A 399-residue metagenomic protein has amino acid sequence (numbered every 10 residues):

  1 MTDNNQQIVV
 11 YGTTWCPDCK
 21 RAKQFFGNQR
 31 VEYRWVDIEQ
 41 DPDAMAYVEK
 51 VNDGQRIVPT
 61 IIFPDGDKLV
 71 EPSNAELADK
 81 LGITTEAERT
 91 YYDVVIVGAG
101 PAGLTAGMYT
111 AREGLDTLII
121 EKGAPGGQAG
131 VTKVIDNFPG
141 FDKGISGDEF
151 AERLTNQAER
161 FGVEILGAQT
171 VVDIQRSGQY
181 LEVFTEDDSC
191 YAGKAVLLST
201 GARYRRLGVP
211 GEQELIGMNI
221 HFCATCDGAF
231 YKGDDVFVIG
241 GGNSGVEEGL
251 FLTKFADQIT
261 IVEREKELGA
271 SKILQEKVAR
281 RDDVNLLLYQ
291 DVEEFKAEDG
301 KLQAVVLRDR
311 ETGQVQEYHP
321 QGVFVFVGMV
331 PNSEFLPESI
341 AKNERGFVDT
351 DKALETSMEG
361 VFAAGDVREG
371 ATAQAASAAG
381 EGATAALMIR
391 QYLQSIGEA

Functional and structural regions predicted by a protein language model:
T2-I8, T13-P17, R21-Q40, V95-F161 (+3 more regions): Beta1-alpha1 glycine-rich phosphate/pyrophosphate-binding loop at the start of Rossmann-like nucleotide-binding domains
N4-Q7, Y91-D93, A168, K232-D234 (+3 more regions): Phosphate-coordination loops involved in phosphoryl transfer and adenosine-cofactor binding
N52-I62, P72: Structural micro-motif
F63-A87: Non-catalytic, surface beta->alpha helical segment in thiol-disulfide oxidoreductase systems
P64, G98, S199-T200, R206-G208 (+4 more regions): Short, well-ordered coil/turn residues at beta-beta hairpins and beta-strand->alpha-helix junctions within
G82, R89-Y91, A202-F255, D349-D351: Glycine-rich dinucleotide-binding loop and its adjacent helix/turn
E152-T185, C190-G193, L198, T253-K352 (+1 more regions): A Rossmann-like FAD-binding core segment of flavoenzymes
G208, E214-F230, V325-A373, E381 (+1 more regions): FAD-site-proximal beta/loop scaffold in flavoenzymes
